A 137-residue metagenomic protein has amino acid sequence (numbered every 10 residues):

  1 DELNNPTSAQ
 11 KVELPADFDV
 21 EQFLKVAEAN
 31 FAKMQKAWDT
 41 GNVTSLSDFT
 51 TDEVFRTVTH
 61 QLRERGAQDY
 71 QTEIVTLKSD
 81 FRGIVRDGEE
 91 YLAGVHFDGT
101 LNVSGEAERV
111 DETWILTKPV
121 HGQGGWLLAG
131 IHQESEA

Functional and structural regions predicted by a protein language model:
D1-A29: Juxtamembrane and targeting peptides
A29-A32, K36, T40-A137: Structured, amphipathic secondary-structure segments that form assembly/contact surfaces in multi-subunit
